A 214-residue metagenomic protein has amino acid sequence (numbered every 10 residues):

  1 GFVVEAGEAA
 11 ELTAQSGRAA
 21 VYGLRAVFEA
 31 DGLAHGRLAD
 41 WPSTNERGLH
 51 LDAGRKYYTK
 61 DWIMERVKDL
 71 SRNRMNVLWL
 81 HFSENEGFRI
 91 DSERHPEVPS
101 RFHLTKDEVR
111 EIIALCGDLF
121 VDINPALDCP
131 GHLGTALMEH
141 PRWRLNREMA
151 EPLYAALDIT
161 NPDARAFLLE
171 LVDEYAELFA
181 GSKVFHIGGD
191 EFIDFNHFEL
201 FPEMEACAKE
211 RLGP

Functional and structural regions predicted by a protein language model:
G1-T44: Contiguous, structured surface segment used for ligand recognition
N45-P214: Substrate-binding cleft of carbohydrate-active enzyme catalytic domains
